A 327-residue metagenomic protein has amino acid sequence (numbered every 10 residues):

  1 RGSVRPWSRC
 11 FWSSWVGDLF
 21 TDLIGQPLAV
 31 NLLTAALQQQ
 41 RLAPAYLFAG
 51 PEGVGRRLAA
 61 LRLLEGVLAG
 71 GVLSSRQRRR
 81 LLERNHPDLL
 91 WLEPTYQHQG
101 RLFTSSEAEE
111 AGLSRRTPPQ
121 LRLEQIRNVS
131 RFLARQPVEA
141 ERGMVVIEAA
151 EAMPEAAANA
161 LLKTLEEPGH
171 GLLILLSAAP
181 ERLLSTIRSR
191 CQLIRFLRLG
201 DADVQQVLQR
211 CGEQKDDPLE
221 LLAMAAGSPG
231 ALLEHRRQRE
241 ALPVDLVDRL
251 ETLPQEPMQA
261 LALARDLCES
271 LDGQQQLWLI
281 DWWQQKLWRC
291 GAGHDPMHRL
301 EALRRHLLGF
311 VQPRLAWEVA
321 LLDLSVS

Functional and structural regions predicted by a protein language model:
G17-A156: Clamp-loader machinery-focused feature within the broader ASCE/P-loop NTPase space
G17-L82, H170-L172, S177-S327: Charged, glycine-rich active-site and insertion segments that engage polyanionic ligands
A134, N159-H170, I174: Conserved catalytic/switch belt of AAA+ P-loop NTPases
A149-M153, P168, P180: Conserved Walker B
